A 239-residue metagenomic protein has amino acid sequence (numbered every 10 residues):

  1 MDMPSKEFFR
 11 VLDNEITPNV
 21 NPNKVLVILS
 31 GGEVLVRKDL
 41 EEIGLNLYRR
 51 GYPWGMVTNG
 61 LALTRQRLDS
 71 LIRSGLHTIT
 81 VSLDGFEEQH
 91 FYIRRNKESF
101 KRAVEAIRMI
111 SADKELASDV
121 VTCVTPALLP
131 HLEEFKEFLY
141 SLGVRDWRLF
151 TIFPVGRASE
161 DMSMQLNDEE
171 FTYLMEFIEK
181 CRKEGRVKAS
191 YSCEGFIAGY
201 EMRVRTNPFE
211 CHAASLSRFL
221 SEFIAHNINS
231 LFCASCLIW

Functional and structural regions predicted by a protein language model:
M1-T78, L166-E169: Conserved alpha-helical substructure of the radical SAM core
M3, S74, T78, S82-D84 (+2 more regions): Radical SAM enzyme [4Fe-4S]-AdoMet core and its adjacent flexible, acidic and glycine-rich loops/tails across
F232-W239: A short, polar/charged loop-to-alpha-helix boundary motif
